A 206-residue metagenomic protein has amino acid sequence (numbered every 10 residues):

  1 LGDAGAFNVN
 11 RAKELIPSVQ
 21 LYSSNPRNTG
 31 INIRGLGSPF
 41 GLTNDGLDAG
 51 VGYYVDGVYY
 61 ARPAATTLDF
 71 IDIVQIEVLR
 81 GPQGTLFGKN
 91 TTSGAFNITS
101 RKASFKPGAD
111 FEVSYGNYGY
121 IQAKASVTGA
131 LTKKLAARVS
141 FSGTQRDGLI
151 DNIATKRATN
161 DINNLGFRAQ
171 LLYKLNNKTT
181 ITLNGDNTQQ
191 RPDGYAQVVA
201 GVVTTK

Functional and structural regions predicted by a protein language model:
L1-A6, F96, K174, T180 (+1 more regions): Short intrinsically disordered, low-complexity coil segments enriched in acidic
L1-K106: Acidic, small-polar-rich N-terminal luminal/periplasmic segments of exported/outer-membrane proteins
N25, F141, L183-G185: Glycine-rich, histidine-containing beta strand-loop boundary motifs that form or position
N32, P82, A158, G201-T204: Juxtamembrane/interface motifs at transmembrane-helix termini
I33-G37, I150-D151, G194: Short secondary-structure transition/capping segments
D48-G50, R62, I71-V74, T85-N152 (+2 more regions): Outer-membrane beta-barrel translocator/receptor signature
Q170: Conserved thiamine diphosphate
T180-K206: Flexible loop and strand-edge segments within Gram-negative outer membrane beta-barrel domains
